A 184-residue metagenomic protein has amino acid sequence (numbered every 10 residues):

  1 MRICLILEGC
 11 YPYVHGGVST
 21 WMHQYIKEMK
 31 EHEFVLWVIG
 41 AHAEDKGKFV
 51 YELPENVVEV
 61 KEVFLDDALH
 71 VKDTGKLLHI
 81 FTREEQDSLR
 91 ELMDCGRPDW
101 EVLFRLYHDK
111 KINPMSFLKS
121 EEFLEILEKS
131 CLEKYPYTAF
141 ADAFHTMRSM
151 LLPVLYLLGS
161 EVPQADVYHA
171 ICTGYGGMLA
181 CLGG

Functional and structural regions predicted by a protein language model:
M1-E122: N-terminal subdomain of nucleotide-sugar transferases
I3, V167, G183-G184: Active-site proximal beta-strand in glycosyltransferases
P12-V14, H145-M147, V167-H169: Short, flexible loop segments at the rims of nucleotide/cofactor-binding pockets, characterized by
G17, Y168-C172, A180: Residues that cap or flank secondary-structure elements
M22, Y175-L179: Short, well-ordered alpha-helical microsegments
E28, L179-G183: Hydrophobic/aromatic ligand-binding patch that stacks against planar heteroaromatic rings of cofactors or nucleotides
G96-V162: Long, low-complexity, polar/charged, intrinsically disordered or flexibly structured peripheral segments
G159-Y175: Short N-terminal targeting/anchoring amphipathic segment
